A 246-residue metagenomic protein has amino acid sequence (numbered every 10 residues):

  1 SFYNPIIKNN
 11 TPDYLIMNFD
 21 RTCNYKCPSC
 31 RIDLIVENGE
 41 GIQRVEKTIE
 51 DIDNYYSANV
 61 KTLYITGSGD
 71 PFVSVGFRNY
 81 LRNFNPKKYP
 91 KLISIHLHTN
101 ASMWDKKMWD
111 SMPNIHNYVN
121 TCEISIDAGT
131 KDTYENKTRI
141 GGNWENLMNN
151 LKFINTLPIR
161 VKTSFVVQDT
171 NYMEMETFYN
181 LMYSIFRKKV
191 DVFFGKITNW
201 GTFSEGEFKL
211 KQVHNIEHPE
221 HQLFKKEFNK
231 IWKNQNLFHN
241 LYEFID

Functional and structural regions predicted by a protein language model:
S1-E40, E207-K211, E217-E220, F224-D246: N-terminal pre-core extensions flanking Radical SAM catalytic domains
F2-P5, E46-N54: A Trp-anchored, charged/polar loop motif used as the substrate-binding/catalytic surface of acyl/ester-handling
T11-T22, D33-K47, A58-V75, K87-D105 (+3 more regions): Core AdoMet radical
C30-D33, Y80, F84: Hydrophobic residues on the short alpha-helix immediately C-terminal to a glycine-rich phosphate/catalytic loop
D51-Y56, L81-K88, S111-I115, I154: Leucine-rich repeat
D53, R78-R82, E135, L151-K152 (+1 more regions): Non-transmembrane alpha-helical segments in soluble domains of secreted/periplasmic/extracellular proteins
T62-Y64, S94-H96, N117-I126, E145-D246: Conserved C-terminal portion of the radical SAM core fold that forms the substrate/S-adenosylmethionine-binding
V75-N83, D105-P113, E174-F178: Distinct, well-ordered alpha-helical segments
